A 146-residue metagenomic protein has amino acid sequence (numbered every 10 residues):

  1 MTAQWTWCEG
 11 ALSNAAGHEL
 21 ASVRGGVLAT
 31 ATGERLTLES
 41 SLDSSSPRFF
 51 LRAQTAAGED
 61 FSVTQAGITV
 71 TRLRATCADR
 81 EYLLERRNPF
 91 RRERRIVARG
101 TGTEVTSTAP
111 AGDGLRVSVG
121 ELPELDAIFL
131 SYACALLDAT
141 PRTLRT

Functional and structural regions predicted by a protein language model:
M1-T69, A109-T146: N-terminal targeting and processing segments
L12, L28, A75, I96-V97: Conserved, structurally critical residues in compact or repeat modules of secreted/surface and RNA-related proteins
R48-F50, L73, R94-V97: A short, polar/proline- and glycine-enriched secondary-structure boundary/capping micro-motif
E59-P89: Extended, positively charged loop/linker patches that create polyanion-binding surfaces
A78, L83-G114, L125-I128, A139: Conserved, surface-exposed functional patches that form binding/active-site neighborhoods
